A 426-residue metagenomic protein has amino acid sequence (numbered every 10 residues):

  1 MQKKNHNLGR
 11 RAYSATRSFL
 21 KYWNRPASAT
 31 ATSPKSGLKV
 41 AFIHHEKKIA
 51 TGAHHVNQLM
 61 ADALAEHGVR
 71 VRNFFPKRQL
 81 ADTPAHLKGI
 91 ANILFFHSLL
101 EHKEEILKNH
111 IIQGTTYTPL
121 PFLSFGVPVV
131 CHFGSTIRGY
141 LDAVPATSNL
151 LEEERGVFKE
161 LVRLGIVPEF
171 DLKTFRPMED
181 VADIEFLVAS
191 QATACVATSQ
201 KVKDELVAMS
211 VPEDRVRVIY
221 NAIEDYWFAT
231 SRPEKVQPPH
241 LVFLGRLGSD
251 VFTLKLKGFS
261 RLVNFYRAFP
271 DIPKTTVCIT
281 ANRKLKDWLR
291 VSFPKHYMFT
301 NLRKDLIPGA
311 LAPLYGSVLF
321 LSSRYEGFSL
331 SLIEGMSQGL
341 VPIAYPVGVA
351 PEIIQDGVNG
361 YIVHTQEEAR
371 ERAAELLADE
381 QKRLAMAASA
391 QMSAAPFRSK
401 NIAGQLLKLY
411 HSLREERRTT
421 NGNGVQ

Functional and structural regions predicted by a protein language model:
E153-C195, E205, M209: Membrane-proximal helix-turn-helix segments that form the acceptor-binding/catalytic region of lipid-linked
K201, A222: Carbohydrate-associated surface elements
P233-K257, V263-R267: Conserved donor-binding/catalytic core segment of Leloir-type glycosyltransferases
K286-Y315: Nucleotide-activated donor-binding/catalytic signature segment of Leloir-type glycosyltransferases, i.e., the conserved
V318, V341-A344: Short hydrophobic beta-strand element within catalytic cores of glycosyltransferases and related nucleotide-activated
R324: Aromatic "clamp/platform" in nucleotide-sugar-dependent glycosyltransferases that forms part of the donor/acceptor
D356-E367, E375-E380: Conserved acidic donor-binding segment of nucleotide-sugar-dependent glycosyltransferases
E375, K382-P396, G404-K408, S412: A short, well-ordered alpha-helix in the C-terminal region of glycosyltransferases
